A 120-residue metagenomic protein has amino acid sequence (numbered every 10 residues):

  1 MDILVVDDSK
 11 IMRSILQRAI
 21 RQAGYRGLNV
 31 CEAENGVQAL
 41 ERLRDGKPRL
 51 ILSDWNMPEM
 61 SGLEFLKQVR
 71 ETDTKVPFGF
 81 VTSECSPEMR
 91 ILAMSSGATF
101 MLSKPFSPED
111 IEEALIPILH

Functional and structural regions predicted by a protein language model:
K10-C31: Two-component/phosphorelay signaling modules centered on CheY-like receiver
E32-E41, G62: Helix N-cap/capping motif at the beta->alpha junctions
E41, L63-T74: Short amphipathic alpha-helix used as the core "switch/output" element in two-component signaling
G46-L52: Active-site beta3 strand of CheY-like receiver
D54, T82: Active-site residues of response regulator receiver
M57: Receiver (REC) domain active-site loop signature in two-component systems and cognate sites in sensor histidine kinases
E64, C85-F100: Alpha4 helix (beta4-alpha4-beta5 surface) of REC/receiver domains from two-component response regulators
F106-L115: C-terminal output helix
